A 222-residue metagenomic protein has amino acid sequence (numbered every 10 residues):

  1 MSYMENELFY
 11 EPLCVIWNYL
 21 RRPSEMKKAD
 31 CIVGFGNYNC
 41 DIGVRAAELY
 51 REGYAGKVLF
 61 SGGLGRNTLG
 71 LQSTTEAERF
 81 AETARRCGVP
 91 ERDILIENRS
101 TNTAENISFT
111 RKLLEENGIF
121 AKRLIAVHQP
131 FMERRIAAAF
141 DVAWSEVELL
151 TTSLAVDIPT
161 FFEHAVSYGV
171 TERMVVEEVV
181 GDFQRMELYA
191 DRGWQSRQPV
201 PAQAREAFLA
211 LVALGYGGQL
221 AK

Functional and structural regions predicted by a protein language model:
M1-V175, G218, K222: A structural signal for short, hydrophobic/glycine-enriched beta-strand patches
A165-K222: A conserved mid-domain beta-alpha-beta active-site/ligand-binding segment of alpha/beta enzyme cores
